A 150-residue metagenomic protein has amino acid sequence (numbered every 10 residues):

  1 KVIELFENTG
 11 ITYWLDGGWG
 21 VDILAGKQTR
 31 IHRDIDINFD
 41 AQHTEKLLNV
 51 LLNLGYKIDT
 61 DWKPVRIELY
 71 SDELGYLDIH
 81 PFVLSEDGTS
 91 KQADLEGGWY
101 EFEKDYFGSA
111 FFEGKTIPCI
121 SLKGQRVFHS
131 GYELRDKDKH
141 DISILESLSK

Functional and structural regions predicted by a protein language model:
K1-K150: Compositionally biased terminal segments of proteins
